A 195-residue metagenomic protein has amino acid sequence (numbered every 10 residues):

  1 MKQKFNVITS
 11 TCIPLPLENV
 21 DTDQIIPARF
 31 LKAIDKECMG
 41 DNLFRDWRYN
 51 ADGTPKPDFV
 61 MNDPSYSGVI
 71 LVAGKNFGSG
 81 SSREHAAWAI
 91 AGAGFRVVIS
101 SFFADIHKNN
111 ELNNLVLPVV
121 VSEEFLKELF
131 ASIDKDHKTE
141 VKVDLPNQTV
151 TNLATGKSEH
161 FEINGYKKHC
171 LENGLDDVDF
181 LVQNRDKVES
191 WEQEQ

Functional and structural regions predicted by a protein language model:
M1-S81, H85-Q195: Cytosolic catalytic domains that perform sulfur/thiol-centered chemistry
